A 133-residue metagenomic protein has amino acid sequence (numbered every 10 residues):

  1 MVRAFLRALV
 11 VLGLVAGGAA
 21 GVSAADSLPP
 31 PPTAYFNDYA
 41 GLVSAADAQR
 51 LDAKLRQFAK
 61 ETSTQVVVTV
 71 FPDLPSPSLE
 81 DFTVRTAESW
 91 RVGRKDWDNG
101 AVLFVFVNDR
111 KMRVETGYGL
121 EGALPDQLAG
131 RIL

Functional and structural regions predicted by a protein language model:
M1-R7: Positively charged n-region of N-terminal signal peptides that target proteins for export
R7-A19: Bacterial N-terminal signal peptides
S23-L133: Folded, non-transmembrane soluble domains that reside on the lumenal/extracytoplasmic side of membranes
